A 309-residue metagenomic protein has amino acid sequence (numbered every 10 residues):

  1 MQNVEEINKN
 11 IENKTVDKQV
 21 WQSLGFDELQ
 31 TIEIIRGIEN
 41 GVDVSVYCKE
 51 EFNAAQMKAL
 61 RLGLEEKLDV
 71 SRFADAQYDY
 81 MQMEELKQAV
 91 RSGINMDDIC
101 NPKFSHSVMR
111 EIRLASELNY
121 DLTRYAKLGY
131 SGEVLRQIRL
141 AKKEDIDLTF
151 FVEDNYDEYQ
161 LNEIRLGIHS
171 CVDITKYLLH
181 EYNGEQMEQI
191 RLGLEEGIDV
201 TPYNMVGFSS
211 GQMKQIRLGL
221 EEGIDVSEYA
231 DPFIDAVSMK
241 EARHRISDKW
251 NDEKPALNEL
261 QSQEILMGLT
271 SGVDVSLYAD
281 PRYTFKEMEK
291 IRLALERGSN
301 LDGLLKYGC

Functional and structural regions predicted by a protein language model:
M1-C309: General marker for long, soluble alpha-helical cores
